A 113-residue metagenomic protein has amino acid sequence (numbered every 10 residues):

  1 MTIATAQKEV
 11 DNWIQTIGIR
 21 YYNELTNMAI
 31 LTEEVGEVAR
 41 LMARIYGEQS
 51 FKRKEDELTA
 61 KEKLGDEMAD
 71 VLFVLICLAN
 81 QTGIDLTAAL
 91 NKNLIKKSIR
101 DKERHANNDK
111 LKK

Functional and structural regions predicted by a protein language model:
M1-M68, L72-K113: Flexible "arm" and connector segments at domain edges
